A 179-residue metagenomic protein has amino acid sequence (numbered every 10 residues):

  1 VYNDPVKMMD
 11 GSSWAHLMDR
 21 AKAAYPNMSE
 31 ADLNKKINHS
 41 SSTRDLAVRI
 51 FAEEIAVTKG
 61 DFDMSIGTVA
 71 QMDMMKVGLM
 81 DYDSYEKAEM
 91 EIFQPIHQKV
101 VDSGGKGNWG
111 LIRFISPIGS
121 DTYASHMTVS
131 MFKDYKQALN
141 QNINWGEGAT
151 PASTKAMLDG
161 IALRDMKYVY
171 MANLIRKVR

Functional and structural regions predicted by a protein language model:
V1-A152, L158-R179: Short S/T/G/P-rich N-terminal loop/turn motif that feeds into the first structured element of a domain
